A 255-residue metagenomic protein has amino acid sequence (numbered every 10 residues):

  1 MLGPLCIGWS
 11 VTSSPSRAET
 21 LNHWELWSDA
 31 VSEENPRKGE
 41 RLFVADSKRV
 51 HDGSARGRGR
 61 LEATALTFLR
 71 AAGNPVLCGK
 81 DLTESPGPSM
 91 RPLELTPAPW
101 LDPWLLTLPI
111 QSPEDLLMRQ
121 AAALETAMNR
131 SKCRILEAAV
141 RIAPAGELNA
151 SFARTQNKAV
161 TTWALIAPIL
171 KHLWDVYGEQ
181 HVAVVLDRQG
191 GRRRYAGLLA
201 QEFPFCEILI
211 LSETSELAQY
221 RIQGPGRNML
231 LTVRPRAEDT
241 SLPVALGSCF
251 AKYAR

Functional and structural regions predicted by a protein language model:
M1-R255: RNase H-like, Mg2+-dependent phosphodiesterase core, and more generally RNA phosphate-backbone-engaging helix-loop
